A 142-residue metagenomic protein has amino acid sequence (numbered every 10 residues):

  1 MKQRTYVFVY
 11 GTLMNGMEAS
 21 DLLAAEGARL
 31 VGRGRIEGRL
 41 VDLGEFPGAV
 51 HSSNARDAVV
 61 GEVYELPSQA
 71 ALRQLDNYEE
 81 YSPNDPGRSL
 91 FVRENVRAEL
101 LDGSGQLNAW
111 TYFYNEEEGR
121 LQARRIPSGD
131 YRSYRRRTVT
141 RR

Functional and structural regions predicted by a protein language model:
M1-R142: Glycine-aromatic micro-motifs
